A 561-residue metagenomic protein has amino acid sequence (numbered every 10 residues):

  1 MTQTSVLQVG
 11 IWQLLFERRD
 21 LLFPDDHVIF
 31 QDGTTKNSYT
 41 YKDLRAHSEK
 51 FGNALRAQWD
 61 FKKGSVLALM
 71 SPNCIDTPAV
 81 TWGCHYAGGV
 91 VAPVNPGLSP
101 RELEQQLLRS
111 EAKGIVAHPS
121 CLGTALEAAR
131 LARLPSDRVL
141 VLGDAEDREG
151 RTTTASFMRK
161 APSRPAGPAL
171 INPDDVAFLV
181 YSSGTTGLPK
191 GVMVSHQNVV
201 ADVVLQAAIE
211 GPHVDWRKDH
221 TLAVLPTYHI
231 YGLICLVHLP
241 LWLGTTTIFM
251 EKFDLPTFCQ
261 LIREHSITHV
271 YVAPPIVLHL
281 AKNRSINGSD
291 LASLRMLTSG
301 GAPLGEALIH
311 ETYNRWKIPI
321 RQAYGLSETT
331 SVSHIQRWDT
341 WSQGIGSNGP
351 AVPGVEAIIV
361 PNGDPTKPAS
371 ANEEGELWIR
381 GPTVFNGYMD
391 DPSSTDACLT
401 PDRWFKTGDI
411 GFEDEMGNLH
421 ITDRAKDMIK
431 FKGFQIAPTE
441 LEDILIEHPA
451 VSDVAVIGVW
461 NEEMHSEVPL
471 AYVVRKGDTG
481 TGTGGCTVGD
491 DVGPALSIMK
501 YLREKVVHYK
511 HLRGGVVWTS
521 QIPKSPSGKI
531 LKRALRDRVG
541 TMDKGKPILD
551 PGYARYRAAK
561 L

Functional and structural regions predicted by a protein language model:
M1-Q58, K63, A87, P165 (+4 more regions): N-lobe entry segment of adenylate-forming
G33, N37, A54-R101, V224 (+1 more regions): Conserved AMP-binding/adenylate-forming
Q58-K62, R164-D174, L179-A223, L243-T245 (+1 more regions): Conserved adenylate-forming
V200-H220, Y228-H269, H279-N283: Conserved AMP-binding/adenylation subdomain of ANL enzymes
I267-V272, A281-Q343, E356: Gly/Ser/Thr-rich phosphate-binding loop
I358-W378, A397, E415-M416, G480-T481 (+2 more regions): Conserved beta-loop-beta connector loops within the AMP-binding
K367, N372, E376-T439, I446-H448 (+1 more regions): Conserved ATP-binding/catalytic segment of the ANL
I429, A455-N461, L470-G477, V492-L561: Conserved C-terminal "lid"/linker of ANL adenylate-forming enzymes
